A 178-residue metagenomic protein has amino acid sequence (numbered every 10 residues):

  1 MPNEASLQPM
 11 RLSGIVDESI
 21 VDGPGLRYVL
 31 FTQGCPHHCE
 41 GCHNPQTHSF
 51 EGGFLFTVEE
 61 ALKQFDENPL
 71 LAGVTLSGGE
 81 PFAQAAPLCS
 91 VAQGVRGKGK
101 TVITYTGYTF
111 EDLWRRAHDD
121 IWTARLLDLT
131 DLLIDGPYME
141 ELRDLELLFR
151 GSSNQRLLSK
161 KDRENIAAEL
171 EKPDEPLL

Functional and structural regions predicted by a protein language model:
N3, L7-S13, L26, N44-L126: Conserved Radical SAM active-site core
R11-H38: N-terminal pre-triad scaffold of radical SAM enzymes
N68-T75, I134-P137, E164-L178: Conserved C-terminal portion of the radical SAM core fold that forms the substrate/S-adenosylmethionine-binding
P81, Y138-E140: Short glycine-rich anion-binding loops that position phosphate/pyrophosphate groups of nucleotides and phosphorylated
Q84-G99, R143-L178: P-loop/Walker A phosphate-binding loop and immediately adjacent motor/lid segment at beta-alpha junctions
R125-D128, G151: Short, conserved loop/helix-junction motifs that constitute active-site signature segments in enzyme catalytic cores
T130-L132: Well-ordered beta-strand positions
